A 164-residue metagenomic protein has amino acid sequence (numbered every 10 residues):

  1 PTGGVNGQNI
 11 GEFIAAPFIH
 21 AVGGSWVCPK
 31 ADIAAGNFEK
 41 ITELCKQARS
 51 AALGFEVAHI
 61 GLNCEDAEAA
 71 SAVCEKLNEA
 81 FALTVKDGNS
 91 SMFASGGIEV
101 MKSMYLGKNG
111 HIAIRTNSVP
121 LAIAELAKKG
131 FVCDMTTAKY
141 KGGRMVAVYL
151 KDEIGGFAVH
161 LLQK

Functional and structural regions predicted by a protein language model:
G3-N9, F18-I41: Glycine-rich phosphate-binding active-site loops on the catalytic face of alpha/beta enzymes
F13, A48: Conserved, mostly hydrophobic/aromatic
A15-I19, G54, L106: Alpha-helix termination/capping residues and helix-transition junctions
V27, G36, F55, M92-K102 (+1 more regions): Vicinal oxygen chelate
I41, C45, A70, V119: Aromatic/hydrophobic pocket-lining residues that form the small-molecule binding cavity in soluble enzyme cores
S50-C74, G107-I114: N-terminal beta-strand motif that seeds the catalytic metal site of vicinal oxygen chelate
G61-E99, L121-K128, K139-V146: Core segments of cupin and vicinal oxygen chelate
K108-T136: Mid-chain, well-packed structural core segment of small domains
